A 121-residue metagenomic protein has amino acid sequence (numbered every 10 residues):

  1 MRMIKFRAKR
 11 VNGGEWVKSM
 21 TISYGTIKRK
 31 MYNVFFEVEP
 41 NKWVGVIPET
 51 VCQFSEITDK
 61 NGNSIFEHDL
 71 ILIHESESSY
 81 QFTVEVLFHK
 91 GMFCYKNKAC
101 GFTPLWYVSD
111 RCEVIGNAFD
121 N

Functional and structural regions predicted by a protein language model:
M1-N121: Secondary-structure transition motif
